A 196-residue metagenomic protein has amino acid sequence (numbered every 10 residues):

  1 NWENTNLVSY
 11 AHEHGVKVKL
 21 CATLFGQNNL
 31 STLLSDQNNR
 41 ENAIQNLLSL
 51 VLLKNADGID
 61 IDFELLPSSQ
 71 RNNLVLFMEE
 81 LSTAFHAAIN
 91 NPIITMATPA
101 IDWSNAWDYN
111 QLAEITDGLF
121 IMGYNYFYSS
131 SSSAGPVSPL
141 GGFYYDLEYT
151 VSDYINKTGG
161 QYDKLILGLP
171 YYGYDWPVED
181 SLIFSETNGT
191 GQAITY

Functional and structural regions predicted by a protein language model:
N1-V51: Glycan-recognition patch characteristic of GH18 chitinases/ENGases and related GlcNAc/peptidoglycan-binding proteins
W2, Q45, P67-Y196: Substrate-binding surface in catalytic domains of secreted glycosidases
A11, L50-K54, L112, Y154: Generic structural signal for hydrophobic
V16, D57, D163: Short coil/turn segments at beta-strand junctions that form active-site/ligand-binding loops
L30-L34, L52, N72-N73, A106-D108: Short secondary-structure transition/capping segments
S49-K54, I59, S82: N-terminal entry module detector
D60-E64: Mobile, glycine-rich extracellular loop/lid and propeptide segments that shape or gate substrate/ligand access
